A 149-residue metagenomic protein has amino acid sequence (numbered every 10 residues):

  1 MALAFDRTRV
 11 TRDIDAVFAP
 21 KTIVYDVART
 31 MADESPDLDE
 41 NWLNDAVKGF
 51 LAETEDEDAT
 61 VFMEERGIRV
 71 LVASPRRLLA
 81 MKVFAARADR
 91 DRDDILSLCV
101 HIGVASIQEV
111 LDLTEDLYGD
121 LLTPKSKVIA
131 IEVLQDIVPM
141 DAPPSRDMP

Functional and structural regions predicted by a protein language model:
M1-P149: Compositionally biased terminal segments of proteins
